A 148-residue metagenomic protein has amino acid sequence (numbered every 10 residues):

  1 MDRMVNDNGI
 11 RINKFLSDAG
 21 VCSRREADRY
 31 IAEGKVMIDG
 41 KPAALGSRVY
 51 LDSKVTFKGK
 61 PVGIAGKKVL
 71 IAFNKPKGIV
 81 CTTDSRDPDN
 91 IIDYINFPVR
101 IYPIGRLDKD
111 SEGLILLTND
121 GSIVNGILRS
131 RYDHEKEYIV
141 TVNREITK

Functional and structural regions predicted by a protein language model:
D2-K148: Basic, flexible Lys/Arg- and Gly-enriched helix-loop patches that mediate nucleic-acid binding at interfaces with rRNA
